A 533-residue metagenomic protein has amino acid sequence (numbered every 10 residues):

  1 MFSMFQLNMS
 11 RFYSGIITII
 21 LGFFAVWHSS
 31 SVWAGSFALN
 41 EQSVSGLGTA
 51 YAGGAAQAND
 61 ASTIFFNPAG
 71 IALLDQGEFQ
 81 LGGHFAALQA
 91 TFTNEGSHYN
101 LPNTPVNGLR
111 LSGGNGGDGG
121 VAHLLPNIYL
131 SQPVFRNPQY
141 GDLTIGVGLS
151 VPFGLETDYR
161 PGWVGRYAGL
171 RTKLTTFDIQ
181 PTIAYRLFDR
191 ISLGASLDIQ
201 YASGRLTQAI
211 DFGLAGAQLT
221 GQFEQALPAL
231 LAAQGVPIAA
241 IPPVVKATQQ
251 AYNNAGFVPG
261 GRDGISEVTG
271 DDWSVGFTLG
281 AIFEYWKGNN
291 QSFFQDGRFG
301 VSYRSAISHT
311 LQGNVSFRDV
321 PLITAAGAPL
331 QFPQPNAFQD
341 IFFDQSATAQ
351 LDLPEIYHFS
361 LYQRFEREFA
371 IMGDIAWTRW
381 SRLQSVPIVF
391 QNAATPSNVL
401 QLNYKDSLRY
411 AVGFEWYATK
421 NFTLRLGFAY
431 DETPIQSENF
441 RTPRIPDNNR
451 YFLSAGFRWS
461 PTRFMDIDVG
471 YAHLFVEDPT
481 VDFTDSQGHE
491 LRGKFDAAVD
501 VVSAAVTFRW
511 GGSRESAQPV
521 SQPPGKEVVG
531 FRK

Functional and structural regions predicted by a protein language model:
M1, V32-W33: Short, Lys/Arg-enriched N-terminal segments with co-localized hydrophobic residues within the first ~10-30 amino acids
M1-S14: N-terminal secretory signal peptides that target proteins for export/translocation
Y13-L21: Sec-dependent signal peptide hydrophobic core
L21-G22, V32: Cleavable N-terminal signal peptides
W33-A50, G54, L125-K533: Outer-membrane beta-barrel porins/channels
Q57-F66, A72-Y159, W163-G165, T176: Outer-membrane beta-barrel translocator/receptor signature
